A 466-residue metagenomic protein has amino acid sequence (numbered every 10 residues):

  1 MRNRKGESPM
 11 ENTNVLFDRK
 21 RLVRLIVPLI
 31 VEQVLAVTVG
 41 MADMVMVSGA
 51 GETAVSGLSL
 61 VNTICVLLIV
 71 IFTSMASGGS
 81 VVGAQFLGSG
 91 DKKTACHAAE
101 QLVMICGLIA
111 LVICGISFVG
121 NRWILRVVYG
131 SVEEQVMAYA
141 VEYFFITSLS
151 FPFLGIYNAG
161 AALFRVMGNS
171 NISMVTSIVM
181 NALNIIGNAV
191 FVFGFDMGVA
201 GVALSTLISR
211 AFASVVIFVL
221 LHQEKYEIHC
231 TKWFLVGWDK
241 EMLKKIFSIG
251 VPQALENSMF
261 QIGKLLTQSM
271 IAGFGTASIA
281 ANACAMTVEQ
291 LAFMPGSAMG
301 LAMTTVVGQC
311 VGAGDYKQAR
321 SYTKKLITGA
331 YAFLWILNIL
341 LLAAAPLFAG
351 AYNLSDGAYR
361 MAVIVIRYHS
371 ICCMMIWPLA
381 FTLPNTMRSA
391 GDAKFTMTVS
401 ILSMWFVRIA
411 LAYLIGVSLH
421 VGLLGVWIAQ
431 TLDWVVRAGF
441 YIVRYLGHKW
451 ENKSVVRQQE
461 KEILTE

Functional and structural regions predicted by a protein language model:
M1-L29, G83-S150, G194-V251, V307-C373 (+1 more regions): Short alpha-helical transmembrane segments in multi-pass integral membrane proteins
R19-T38, A42, I64-I71, L149 (+6 more regions): Residue-level signal for short hydrophobic patches within transmembrane helices of multi-pass membrane transporters
R24-G40, I146, M180, S209-A213 (+3 more regions): Transmembrane helical elements of multi-pass membrane transporters/channels
V34, T38-S56, L125-E134, V190-M197 (+5 more regions): Helix-terminus/linker motif at the lipid-water interface of multi-pass membrane proteins
M41-V45, A159-L163, A182-F193, F218 (+7 more regions): Alpha-helical transmembrane segments of multipass membrane proteins
E52-T63, A140, F144, A203 (+3 more regions): Small-residue hotspots at the loop-to-helix junctions and early N-terminal turns of transmembrane alpha-helices
V55-G115, L154-S173, Q268, I279-A345 (+1 more regions): Small-residue-rich hydrophobic transmembrane alpha-helices
A76, I146-R165, S173-N181, V202-I217 (+5 more regions): Short runs within selected transmembrane alpha-helices of multi-pass transporters and secretion channels
